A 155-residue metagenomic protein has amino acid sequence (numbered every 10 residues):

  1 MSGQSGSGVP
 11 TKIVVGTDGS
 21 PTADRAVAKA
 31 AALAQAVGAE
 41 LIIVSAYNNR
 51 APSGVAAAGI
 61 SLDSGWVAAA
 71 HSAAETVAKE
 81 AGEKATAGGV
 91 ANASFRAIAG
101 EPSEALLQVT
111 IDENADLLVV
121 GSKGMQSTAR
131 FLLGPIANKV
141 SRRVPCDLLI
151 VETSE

Functional and structural regions predicted by a protein language model:
M1-V9, E83-L118, E155: Structural beta-alpha unit
G3-S61, A93: Small/aliphatic-rich secondary-structure junction motif
V44, S94-I98, L149: General small-molecule cofactor/ligand-binding pocket signal
S45, G121-K123, E152-T153: Short secondary-structure boundary segments
A58-L62, I111-E113, I136-A137: Short, hinge-like loop/turn segments at secondary-structure boundaries
S61-T76: A short acidic, glycine-rich active-site loop that binds or catalyzes chemistry on phosphate/adenosine moieties
L117-K139: Glycine-rich, Arg-bearing micro-motifs that act as flexible, cationic patches
